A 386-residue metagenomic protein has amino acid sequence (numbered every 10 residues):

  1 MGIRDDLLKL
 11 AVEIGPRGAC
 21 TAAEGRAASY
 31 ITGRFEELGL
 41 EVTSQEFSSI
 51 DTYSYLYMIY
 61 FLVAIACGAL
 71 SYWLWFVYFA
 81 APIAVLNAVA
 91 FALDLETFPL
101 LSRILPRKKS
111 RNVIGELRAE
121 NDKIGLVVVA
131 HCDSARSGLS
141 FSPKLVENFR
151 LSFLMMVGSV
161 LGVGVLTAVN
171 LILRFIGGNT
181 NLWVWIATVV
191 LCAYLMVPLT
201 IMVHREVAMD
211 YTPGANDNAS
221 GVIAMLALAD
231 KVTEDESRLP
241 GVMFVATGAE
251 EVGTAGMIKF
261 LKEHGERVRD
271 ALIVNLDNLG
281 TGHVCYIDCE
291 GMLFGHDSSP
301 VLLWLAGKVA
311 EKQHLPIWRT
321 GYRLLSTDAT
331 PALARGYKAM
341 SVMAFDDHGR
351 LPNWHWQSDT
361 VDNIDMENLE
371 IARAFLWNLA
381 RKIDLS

Functional and structural regions predicted by a protein language model:
M1-R26, L38, H204-Y211, N278-H283 (+2 more regions): N-terminal capping segment at the start of a domain
G2-D5, K9, R26, Y30 (+7 more regions): Extracytoplasmic/secreted proteins, especially bacterial periplasmic and envelope-associated proteins
V12, L226-T233, K308, N378-K382: Short glycine/serine- and small hydrophobic-enriched flexible loop segments
R17-R118, L139-A187: A non-catalytic alpha/beta surface segment that caps or lines the substrate-entry region of metallo-dependent hydrolase
E46, G282-S386: Active-site-adjacent substrate-binding region of metalloamidase/peptidase-like peptide-processing proteins
I83-I114, N121, S134-L139, V169-A193 (+2 more regions): Acidic/histidine-rich catalytic neighborhood of metal-dependent amide-processing enzymes
R118-L126: Proline/glycine-enriched tight loop/beta-turn segments at coil->beta junctions that connect or precede beta-strands
L126-V128, V245, L272-V274, K338-V342: Hydrophobic/aromatic beta-strand patches that form the interior of the parallel beta-sheet core in alpha/beta enzyme
